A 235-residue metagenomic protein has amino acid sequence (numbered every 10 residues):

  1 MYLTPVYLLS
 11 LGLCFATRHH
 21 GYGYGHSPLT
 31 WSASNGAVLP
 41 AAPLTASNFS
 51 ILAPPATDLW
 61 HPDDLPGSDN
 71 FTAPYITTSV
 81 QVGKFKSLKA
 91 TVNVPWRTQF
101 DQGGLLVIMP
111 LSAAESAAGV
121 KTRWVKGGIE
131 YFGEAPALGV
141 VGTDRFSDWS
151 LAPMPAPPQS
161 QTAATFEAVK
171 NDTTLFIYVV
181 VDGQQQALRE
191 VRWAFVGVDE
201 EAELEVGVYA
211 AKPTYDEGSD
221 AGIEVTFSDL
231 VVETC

Functional and structural regions predicted by a protein language model:
M1-G21: Fungal secretory targeting signals
H20, F195-C235: Ligand-recognition surfaces built from glycine- and aromatic
P28-T57: Extracellular glycan-recognition surfaces and repeat-rich motifs
P55-A137: Secretory/extracellular carbohydrate-interaction modules and structurally similar beta-sandwich "look-alikes"
S87-N93, T165-N171, Y178, G207-Y209 (+2 more regions): Residues within well-ordered beta-strands of beta-sheet-rich folds
Q102-E167, T174-F176, L188-E190, E203 (+1 more regions): Glycine-aromatic-enriched beta-strand/loop faces of beta-sandwich-type recognition domains, especially lectin-like
V179-E203: Short, solvent-exposed beta-strand-to-loop segments that form ligand-recognition rims of beta-rich domains
